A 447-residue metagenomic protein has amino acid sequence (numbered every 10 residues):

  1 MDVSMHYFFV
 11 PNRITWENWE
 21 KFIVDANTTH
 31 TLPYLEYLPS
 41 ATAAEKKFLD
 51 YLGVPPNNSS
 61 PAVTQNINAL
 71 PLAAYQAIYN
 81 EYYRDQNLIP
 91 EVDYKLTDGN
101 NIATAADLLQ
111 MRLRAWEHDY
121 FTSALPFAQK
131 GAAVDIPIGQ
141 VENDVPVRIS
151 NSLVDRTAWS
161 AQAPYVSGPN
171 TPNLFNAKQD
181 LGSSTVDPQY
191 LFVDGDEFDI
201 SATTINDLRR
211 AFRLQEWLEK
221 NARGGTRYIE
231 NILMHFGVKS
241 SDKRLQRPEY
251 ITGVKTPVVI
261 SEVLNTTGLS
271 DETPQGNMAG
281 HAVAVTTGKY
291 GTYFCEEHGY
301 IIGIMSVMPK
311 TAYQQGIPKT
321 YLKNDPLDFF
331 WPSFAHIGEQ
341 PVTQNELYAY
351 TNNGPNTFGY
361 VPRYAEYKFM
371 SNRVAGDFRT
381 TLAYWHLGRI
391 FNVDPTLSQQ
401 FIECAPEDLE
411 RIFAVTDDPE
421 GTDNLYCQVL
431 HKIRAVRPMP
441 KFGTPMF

Functional and structural regions predicted by a protein language model:
M1-F447: Intrinsically disordered, low-complexity segments
